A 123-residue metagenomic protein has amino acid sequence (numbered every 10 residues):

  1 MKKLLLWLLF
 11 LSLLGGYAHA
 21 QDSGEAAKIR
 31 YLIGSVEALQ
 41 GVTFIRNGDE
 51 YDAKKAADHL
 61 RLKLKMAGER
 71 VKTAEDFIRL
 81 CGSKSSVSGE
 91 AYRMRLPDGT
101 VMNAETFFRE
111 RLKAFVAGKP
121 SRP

Functional and structural regions predicted by a protein language model:
L4-L14: Sec-dependent N-terminal signal peptides
L5, I29-S35, A53, C81-K84: Short, compositionally biased low-complexity segments
G16-A20: Sec/Tat signal peptide C-region and signal peptidase I cleavage site
Q21-L39: Short N-terminal segments immediately surrounding and downstream of signal-peptide cleavage
T43, N47-P123: Compact alpha-helical subdomains of small soluble proteins
